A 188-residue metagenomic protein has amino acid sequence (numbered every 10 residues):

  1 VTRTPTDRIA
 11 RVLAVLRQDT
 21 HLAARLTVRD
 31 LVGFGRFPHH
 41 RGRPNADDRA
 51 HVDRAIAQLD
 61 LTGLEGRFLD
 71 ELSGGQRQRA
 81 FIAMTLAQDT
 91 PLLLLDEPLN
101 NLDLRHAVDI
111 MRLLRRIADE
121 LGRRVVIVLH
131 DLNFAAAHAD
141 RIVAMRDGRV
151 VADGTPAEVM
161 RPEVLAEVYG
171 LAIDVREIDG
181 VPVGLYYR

Functional and structural regions predicted by a protein language model:
V1-R8: ABC ATPase NBD Q-loop/coupling interface
G33, A46-L64: Conserved ABC ATPase "signature" region
F68-L72, Q76: Conserved ABC ATPase signature
L93-E97: Catalytic Walker B motif of ABC-type/P-loop ATPase nucleotide-binding domains
V108-L121: Helical segment within the ABC ATPase nucleotide-binding domain
A166-R188: ABC ATPase nucleotide-binding domains
